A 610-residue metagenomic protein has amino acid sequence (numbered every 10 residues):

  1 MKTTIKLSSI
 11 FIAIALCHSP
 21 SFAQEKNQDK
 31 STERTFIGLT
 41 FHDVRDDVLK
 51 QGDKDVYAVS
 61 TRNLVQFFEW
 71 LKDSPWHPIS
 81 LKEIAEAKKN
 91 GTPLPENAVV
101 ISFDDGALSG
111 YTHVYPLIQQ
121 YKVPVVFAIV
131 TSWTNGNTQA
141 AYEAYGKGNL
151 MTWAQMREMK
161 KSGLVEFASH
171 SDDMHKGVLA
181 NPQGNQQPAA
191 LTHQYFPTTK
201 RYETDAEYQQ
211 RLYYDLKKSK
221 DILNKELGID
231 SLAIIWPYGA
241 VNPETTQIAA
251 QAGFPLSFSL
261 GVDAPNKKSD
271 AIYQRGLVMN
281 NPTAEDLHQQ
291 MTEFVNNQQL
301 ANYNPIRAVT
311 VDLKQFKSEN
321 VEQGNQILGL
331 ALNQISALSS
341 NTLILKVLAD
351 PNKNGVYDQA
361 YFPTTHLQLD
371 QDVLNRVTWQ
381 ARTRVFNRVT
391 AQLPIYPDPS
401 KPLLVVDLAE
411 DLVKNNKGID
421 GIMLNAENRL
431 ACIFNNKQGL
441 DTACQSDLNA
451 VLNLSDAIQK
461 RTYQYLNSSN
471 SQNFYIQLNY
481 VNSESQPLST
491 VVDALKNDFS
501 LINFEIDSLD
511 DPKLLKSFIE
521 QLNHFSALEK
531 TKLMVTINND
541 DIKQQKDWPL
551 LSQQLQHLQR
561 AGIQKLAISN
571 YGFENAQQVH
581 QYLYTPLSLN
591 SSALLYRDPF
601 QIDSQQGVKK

Functional and structural regions predicted by a protein language model:
V44, A98, Q119-A240: Metal-dependent polysaccharide deacetylase catalytic core of the NodB/CE4 family, i.e., the active-site-bearing domain
N63-I79, V125, Q326-N352, D411-I422 (+2 more regions): Catalytic domains of carbohydrate-active enzymes, especially glycoside hydrolases
W76-E86, L94, T134-N135, L338-Q371: Aromatic-lined carbohydrate-binding/catalytic grooves of carbohydrate-active enzymes
A107, L117, R157-K160, V165 (+4 more regions): An active-site-proximal structural segment forming one wall of the substrate-binding cleft that immediately precedes
V130, T134, T192-D205, E226-D230 (+2 more regions): His/Asp/Glu-enriched short active-site or ligand-binding loop at hydrolase and phosphoryl-transfer sites
A141-Y145, N304-T310, F316-E322, N375-W379 (+1 more regions): Active-site-adjacent "subsite" loops/lids of carbohydrate-active enzymes
P237, F386-K401, M423, N449-L488 (+1 more regions): Aromatic-lined carbohydrate-recognition surfaces of secreted/lumenal glycan-active proteins
L260, A264, N341, D498-K516 (+1 more regions): Substrate-binding cleft of secreted/luminal carbohydrate-active enzymes
